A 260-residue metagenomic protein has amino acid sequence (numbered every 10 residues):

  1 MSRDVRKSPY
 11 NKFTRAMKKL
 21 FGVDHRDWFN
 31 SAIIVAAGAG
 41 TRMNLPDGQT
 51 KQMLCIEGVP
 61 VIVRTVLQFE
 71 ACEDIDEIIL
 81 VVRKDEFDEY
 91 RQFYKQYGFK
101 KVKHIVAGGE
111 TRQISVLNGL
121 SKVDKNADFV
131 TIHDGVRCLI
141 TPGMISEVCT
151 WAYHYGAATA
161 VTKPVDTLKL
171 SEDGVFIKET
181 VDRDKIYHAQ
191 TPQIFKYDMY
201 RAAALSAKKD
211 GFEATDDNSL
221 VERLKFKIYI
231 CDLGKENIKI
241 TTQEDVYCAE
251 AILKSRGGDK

Functional and structural regions predicted by a protein language model:
P9-W28, I186-K260: Conserved alpha/beta core of the MobA/IspD/sugar-nucleotide pyrophosphorylase nucleotidyltransferase superfamily
L20-F87: N-terminal glycine-rich phosphate-binding loop and ensuing alpha1 helix
I34, I62, G119, H133-D134 (+3 more regions): Residue-level signal for inorganic ion chemistry
C55, L139, T180, I194 (+1 more regions): Short aromatic/basic micro-patch
C72-D74, K95-V102, K125: Short helix-capping segments at alpha-helix termini
D88-F93: Acidic helix N-cap motif at the loop->helix transition within catalytic regions of sugar-transfer enzymes
H104, E110-E172, Q190: Conserved beta-loop-beta/alpha segment of the NTase-like Rossmann-fold superfamily that binds/positions NTPs
K169-Q193: Short, flexible, basic/aromatic active-site loop/helix in glycosyltransferases
